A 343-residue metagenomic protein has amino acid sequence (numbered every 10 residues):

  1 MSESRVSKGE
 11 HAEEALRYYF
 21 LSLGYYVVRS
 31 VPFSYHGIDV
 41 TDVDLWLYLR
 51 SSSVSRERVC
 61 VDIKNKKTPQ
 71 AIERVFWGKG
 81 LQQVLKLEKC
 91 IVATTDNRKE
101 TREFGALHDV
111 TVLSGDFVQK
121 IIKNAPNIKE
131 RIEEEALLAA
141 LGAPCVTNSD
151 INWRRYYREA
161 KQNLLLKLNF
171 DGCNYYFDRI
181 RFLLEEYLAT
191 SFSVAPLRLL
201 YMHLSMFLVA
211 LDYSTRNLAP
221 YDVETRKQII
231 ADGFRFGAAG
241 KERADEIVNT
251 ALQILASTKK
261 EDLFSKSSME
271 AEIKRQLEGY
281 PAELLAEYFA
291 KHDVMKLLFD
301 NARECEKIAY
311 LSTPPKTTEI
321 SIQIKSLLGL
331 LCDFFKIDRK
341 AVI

Functional and structural regions predicted by a protein language model:
M1-Y35: Acidic-basic catalytic patches of nuclease active cores, encompassing PD-(D/E)XK and other metal-cofactor nuclease
D39-V43: A short, glycine/Asx- and small/polar-enriched loop/turn that sits immediately N-terminal to a beta-strand
Y48-C60: Active-site beta-strand-loop-beta-strand hairpin of nuclease catalytic cores that positions key catalytic residues
R58, I63-D116: Catalytic cores of nucleic-acid endonucleases
T95-W153: Domain-level recognition of nuclease-like catalytic cores that cleave nucleotide substrates
S149-R226: Charge-patterned, long linear interaction tracts outside catalytic cores
S191-S268: Extended alpha-helical coiled-coil/bundle linker/stalk regions that scaffold oligomerization and domain organization
T250-I343: Charge-dense, extended regions
